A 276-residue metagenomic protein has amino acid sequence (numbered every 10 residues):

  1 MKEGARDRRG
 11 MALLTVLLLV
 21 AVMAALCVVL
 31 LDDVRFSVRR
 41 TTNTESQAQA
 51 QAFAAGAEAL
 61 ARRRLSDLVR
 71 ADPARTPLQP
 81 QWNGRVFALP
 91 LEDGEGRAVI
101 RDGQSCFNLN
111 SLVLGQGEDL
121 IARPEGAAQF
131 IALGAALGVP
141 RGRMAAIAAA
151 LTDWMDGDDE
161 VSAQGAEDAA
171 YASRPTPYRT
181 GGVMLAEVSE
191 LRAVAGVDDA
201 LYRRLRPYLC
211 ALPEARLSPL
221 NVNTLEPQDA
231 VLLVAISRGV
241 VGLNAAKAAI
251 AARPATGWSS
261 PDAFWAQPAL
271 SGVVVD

Functional and structural regions predicted by a protein language model:
K2-D276: Compositionally biased linear targeting/interaction segments
